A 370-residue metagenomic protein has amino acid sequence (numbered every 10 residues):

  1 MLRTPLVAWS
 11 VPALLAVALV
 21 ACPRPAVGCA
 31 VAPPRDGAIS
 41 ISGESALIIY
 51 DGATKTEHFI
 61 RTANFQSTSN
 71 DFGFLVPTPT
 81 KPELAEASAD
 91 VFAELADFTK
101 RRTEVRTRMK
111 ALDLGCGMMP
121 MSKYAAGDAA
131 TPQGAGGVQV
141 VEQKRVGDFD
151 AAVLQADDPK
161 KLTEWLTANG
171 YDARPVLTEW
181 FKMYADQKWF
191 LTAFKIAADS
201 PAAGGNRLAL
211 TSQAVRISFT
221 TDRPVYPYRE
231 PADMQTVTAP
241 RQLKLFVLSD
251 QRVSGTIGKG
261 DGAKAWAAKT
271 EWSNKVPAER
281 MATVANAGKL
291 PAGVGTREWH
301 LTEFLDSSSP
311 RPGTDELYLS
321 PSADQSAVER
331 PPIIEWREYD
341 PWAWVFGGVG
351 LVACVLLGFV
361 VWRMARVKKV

Functional and structural regions predicted by a protein language model:
M1-L6: N-terminal secretory signal peptides that target proteins for export/translocation
S10-A21: Bacterial N-terminal signal peptides
V27-E44, A173-V370: Accessory, solvent-exposed terminal regions and/or long lumenal/extracellular loops of proteins
P34-D51, A126-G136: Short, compositionally biased low-complexity segments enriched in polar/charged residues
I49-G52, T56-R108, L162-M183: Surface-exposed, glycine/proline- and aromatic-rich loop segments on solvent-exposed faces across compartments
H58, D148-Q155: Short hydrophobic-aromatic micro-motifs
P82, E86-V146, Q155-A156, T163: A cross-kingdom signal targeting lumenal/periplasmic-facing segments of multi-pass membrane and secretory-pathway
A125-G137, V141, A156-K195: Covalent nucleotidyltransferase core used to form phosphodiester bonds in nucleic acids
